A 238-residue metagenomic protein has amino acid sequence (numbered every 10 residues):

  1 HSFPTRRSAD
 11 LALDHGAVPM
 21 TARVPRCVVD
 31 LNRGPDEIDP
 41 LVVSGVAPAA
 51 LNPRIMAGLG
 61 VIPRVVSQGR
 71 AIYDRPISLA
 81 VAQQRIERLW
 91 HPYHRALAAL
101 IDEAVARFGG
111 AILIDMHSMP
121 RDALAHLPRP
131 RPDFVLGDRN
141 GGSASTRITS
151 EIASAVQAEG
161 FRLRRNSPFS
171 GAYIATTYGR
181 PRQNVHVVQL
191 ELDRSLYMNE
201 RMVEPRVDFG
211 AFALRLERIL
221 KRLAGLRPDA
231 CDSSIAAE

Functional and structural regions predicted by a protein language model:
H1-S8: Short, small-residue-biased leader/transition segments that mark boundaries at the very start of proteins
A9-V18, A104-R107, A158-G160, I219-L226: A structural motif corresponding to the C-terminal end of an alpha-helix and its immediate exit/capping segment
V18-G34: Short, glycine/charge-rich beta-strand/loop segments that flank catalytic centers and engage negatively charged groups
V29-R75: Short, His- and charge-rich active-site/binding loops that engage polyanionic ligands
L51-V65, N140, A144-I148, I152-Q157 (+1 more regions): C-terminal helix-cap and adjacent tail motif
A57-D102, F108-G109, H117-P120: Internal, conserved structured core segments that host functional sites
P92-M198: Catalytic cores of processing enzymes, dominated by hydrolases/peptidases, characterized by acidic/His-rich
E200-E238: His/Asp/Glu-rich mid-to-C-terminal helical/loop segments that flank catalytic regions of hydrolases
